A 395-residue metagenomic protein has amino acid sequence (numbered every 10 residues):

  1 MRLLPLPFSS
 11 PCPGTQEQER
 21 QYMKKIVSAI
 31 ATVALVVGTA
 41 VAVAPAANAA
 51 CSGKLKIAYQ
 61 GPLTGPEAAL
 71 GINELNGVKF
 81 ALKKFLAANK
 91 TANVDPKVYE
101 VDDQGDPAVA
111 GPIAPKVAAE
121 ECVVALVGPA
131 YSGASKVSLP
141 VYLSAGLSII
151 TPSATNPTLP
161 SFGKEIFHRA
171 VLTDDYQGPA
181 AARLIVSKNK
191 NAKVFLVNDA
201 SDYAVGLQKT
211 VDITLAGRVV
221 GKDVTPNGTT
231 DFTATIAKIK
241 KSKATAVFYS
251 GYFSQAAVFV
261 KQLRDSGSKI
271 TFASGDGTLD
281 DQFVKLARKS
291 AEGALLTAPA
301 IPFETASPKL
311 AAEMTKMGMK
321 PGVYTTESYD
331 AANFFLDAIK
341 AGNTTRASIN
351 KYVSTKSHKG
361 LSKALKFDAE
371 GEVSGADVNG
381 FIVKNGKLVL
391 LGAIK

Functional and structural regions predicted by a protein language model:
R2-Y22, N48: Short, Lys/Arg-enriched N-terminal segments with co-localized hydrophobic residues within the first ~10-30 amino acids
V37-A46: C-terminal segment of classical bacterial N-terminal signal peptides
A50, A69-E74, A88-S161, T225-F232 (+1 more regions): Beta-alpha junction/loop-to-helix N-cap segments that form part of ligand/metal-binding clefts
A50-K79, V101-A108, A130-Y131, V197-V205 (+1 more regions): Extracytoplasmic "Venus flytrap"
P112, N156-T158, E165-G267, A300-A312: Extracellular/periplasmic Venus flytrap/periplasmic-binding protein
V117-A130, I150-P152, K193-N198, K243-F253 (+3 more regions): Periplasmic-binding protein-like
V260-Y329, K387-L390: Extracellular/periplasmic periplasmic-binding protein-like sensory domains
K316-T325, L336-K387: Segments of small-molecule ligand-sensing domains
